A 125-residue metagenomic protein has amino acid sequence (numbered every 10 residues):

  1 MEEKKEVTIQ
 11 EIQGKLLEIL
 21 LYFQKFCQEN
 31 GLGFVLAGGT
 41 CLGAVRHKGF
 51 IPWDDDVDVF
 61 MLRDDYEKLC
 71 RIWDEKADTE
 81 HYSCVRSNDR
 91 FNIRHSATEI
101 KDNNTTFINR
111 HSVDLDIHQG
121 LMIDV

Functional and structural regions predicted by a protein language model:
K4-Q28, W73-V125: Conserved catalytic core of two-metal-ion nucleotidyltransferases
Q24-V57, Y66-E67: Active-site nucleotide-donor binding segment shared across nucleotidyl transfer reactions
F60-L62: Short hydrophobic/aromatic beta-strand micro-patches that form the beta-sheet surface supporting nucleotide- or nucleic
C70: A short local structural element in Rossmann-fold oxidoreductases
